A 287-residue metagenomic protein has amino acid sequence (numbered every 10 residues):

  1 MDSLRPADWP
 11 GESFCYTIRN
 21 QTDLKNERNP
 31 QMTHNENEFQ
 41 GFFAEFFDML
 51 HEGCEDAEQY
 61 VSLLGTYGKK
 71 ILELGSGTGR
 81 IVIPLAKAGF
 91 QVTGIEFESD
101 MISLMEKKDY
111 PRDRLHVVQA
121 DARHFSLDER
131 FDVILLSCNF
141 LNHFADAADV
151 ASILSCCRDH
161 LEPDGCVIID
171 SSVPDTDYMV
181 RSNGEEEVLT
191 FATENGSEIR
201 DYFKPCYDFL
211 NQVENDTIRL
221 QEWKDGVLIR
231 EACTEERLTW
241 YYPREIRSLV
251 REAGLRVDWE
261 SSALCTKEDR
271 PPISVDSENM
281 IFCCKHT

Functional and structural regions predicted by a protein language model:
N26-K69: Conserved class I S-adenosyl-L-methionine
G75-G77: Class I SAM-dependent methyltransferase "Motif I" SAM/SAH-binding loop
R80-H124: Class I SAM-dependent methyltransferase SAM/SAH-binding core
R123-V133: A short acidic, Gly/Pro-enriched loop at the edge of an enzyme's catalytic core that lines a small-molecule cofactor
D132-A148: A short SAM/SAH-binding and catalytic strip from SAM-dependent methyltransferases
A151-P163: A short glycine-rich, Lys/Arg-flanked "PGG" loop and its adjoining helix->strand segment in the class I
I168-R247: SAM-dependent methyltransferase
R237-T287: C-terminal lobe and adjacent flexible extensions of AdoMet/dcAdoMet transferase-like proteins
